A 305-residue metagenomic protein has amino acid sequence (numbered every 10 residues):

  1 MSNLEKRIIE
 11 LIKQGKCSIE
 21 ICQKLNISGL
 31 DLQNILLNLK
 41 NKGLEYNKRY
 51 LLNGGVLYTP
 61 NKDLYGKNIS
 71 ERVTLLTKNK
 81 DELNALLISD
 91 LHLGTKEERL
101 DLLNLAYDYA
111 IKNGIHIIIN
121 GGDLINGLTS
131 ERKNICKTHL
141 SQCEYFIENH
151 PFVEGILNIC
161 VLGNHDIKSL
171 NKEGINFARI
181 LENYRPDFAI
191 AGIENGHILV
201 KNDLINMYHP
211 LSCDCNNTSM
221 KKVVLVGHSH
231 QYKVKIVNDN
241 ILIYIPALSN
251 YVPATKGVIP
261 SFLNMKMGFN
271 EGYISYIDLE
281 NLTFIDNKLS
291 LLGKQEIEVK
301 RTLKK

Functional and structural regions predicted by a protein language model:
M1-A85: Acidic, histidine-bearing metal-coordination/catalytic regions of metal-dependent phosphoesterases
N26, L204-E298: Conserved beta-sheet core of the metallophosphoesterase superfamily
L75-L86, H197-N206, N238-I241: Beta-strand-turn-beta hairpins that frame and shape the catalytic cleft of phosphate-ester-processing enzymes
T77-L103: An acidic-aromatic substrate-binding cleft motif
A85-L87, I117-N120, C160, N206 (+1 more regions): Residue-level marker for buried hydrophobic side chains located in beta-strands that build the well-ordered beta-sheet
L93-K96, L124-S130, L162-N171, I198 (+3 more regions): Active-site environment of divalent metal-dependent phosphoester hydrolases
T95-I190: Core catalytic region of metal-dependent phosphoesterases/phosphodiesterases, especially metallo-beta-lactamase-like
F188-L199: Short acidic low-complexity segments
